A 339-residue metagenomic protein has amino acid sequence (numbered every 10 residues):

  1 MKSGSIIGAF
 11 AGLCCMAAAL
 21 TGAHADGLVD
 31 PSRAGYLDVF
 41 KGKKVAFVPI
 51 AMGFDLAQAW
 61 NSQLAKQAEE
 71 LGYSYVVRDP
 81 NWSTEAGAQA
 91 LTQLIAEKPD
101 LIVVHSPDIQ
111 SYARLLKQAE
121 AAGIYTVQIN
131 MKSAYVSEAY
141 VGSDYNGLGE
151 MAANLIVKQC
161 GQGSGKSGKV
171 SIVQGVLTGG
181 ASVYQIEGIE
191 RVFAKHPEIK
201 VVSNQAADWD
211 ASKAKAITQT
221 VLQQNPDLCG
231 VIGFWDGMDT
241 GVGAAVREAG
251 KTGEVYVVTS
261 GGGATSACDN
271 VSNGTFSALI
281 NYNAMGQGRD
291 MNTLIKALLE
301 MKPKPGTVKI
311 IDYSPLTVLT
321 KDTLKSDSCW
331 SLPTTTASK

Functional and structural regions predicted by a protein language model:
M1-G42, K117-A122, T336-K339: Short, low-complexity disordered leader/linker segments with a strong preference for bacterial N-terminal type II
A25-K43, K169, V173, L177 (+3 more regions): Hinge/cleft segment of the Venus flytrap/periplasmic-binding protein
G27-Q63, Q67, L71, Y75-Q89 (+7 more regions): Extracytoplasmic "Venus flytrap"
L28-S32, V39, G87, V141-G168 (+4 more regions): Hydrophobic alpha-helical segments within soluble ligand-binding/sensing domains
L56-E70, L148-A152, G180-I199, I217 (+2 more regions): Short, solvent-exposed amphipathic alpha-helices that sit in or adjacent to ligand/effector-binding or catalytic
E69-P80, K169-Q174, E190-A211: Short beta-strand elements in bilobed, periplasmic/extracellular small-molecule ligand-binding domains
L101-A121, I189, S203, A207-D269: Hydrophobic alpha-helical
I109-G147, K166-K169, G263-S272, F276-S277 (+2 more regions): Flexible loop/hinge segments that line or gate small-molecule binding clefts
